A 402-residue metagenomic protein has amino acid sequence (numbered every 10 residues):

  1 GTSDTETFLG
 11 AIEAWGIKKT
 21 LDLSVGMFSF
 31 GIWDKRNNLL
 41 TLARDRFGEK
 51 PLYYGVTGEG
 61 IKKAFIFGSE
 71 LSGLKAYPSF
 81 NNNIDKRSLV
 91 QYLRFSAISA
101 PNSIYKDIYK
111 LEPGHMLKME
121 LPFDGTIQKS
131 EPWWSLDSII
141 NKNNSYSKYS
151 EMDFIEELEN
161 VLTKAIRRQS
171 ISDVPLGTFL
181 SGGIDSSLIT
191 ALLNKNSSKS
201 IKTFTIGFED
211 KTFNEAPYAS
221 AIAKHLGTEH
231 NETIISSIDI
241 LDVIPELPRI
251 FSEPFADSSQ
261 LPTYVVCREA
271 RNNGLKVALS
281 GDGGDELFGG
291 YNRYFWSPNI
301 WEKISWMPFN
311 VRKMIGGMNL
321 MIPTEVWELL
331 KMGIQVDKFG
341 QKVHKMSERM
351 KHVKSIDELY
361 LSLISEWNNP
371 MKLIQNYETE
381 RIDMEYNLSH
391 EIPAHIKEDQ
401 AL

Functional and structural regions predicted by a protein language model:
G1-S252, T263, C267: Cysteine-centered catalytic environments shared across enzyme families
G58-G60, E120, K142-N143, A221-N231 (+1 more regions): Glycine-rich active-site loop/lid subdomains used to bind and stabilize high-energy intermediates
